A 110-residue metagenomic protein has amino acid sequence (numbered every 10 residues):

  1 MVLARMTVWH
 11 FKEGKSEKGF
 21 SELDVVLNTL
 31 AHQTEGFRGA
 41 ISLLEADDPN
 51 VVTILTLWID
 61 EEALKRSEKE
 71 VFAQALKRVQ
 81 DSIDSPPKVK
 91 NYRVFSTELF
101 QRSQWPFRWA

Functional and structural regions predicted by a protein language model:
V2, W9, R38-N50, L76-A110: Glycine-rich beta-strand-turn "strand-cap" elements at beta-sheet edges
V2-L3, G19, E35-G36: Short, flexible segments with low predicted structural confidence
V8-H10, L57: Short, well-ordered beta-strand micro-motif
H10-L23: Short, surface-exposed ligand-recognition loops at beta-strand->loop->(often short) alpha-helix junctions that present
G14, D48-P49, I59-L64: Short, charged/polar surface micro-motifs in flexible loops or helix N-caps
E22-R38, L57-N91: An amphipathic, aromatic/His-enriched active-site/gating alpha helix that lines ligand/cofactor pockets
